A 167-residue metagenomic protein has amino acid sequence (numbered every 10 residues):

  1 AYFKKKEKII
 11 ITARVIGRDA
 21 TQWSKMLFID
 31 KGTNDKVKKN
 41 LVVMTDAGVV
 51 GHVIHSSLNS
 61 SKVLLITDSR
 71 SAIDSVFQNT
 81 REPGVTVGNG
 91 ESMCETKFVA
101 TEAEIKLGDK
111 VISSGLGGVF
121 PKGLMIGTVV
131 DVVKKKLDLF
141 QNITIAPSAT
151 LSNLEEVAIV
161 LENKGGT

Functional and structural regions predicted by a protein language model:
A1-T167: A secondary-structure micro-motif
